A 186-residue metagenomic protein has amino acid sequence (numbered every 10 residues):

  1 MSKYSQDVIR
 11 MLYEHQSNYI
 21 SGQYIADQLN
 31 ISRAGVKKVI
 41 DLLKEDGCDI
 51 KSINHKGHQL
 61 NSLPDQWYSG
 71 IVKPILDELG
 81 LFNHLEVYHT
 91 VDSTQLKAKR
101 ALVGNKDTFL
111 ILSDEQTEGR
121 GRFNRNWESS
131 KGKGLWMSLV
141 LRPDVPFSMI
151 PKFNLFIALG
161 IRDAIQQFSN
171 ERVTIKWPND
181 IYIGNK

Functional and structural regions predicted by a protein language model:
S2-Q166: N-terminal lobe of the biotin/lipoate ligase/transferase fold
D163-K186: Acidic (Asp/Glu) carboxylate-rich active-site/surface patches
